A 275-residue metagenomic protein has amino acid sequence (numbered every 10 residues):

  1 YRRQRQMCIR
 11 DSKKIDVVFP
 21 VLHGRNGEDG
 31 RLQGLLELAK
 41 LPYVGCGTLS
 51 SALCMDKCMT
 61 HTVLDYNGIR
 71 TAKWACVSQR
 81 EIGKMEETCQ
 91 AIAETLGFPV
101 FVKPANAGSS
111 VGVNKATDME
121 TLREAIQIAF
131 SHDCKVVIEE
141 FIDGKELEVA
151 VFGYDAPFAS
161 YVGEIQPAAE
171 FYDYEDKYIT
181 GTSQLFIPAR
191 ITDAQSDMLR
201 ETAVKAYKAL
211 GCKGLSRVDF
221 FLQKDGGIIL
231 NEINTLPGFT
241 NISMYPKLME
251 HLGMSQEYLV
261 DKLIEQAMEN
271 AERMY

Functional and structural regions predicted by a protein language model:
Y1-I9: Single conserved hydrophobic/aromatic residue that forms the stacking wall/gate of nucleotide- or nucleobase-binding
S12, L53-G144: Active-site nucleotide/adenylate-binding loops and adjacent lid/helix of ATP-dependent enzymes
K13-M55, R70-S78: A short, GP-enriched loop/loop-strand-helix hinge that lies immediately N-terminal to, or at the N-terminal rim
V17, I69, A75-C76, L96 (+2 more regions): Preference for protein termini
I92, T192-Y275: ATP-dependent carboxylate activation and anion-phosphoryl transfer catalytic cores that bind Mg-ATP to form
T117-E201, L222-I229: Phosphate-binding site of ATP-dependent enzymes
